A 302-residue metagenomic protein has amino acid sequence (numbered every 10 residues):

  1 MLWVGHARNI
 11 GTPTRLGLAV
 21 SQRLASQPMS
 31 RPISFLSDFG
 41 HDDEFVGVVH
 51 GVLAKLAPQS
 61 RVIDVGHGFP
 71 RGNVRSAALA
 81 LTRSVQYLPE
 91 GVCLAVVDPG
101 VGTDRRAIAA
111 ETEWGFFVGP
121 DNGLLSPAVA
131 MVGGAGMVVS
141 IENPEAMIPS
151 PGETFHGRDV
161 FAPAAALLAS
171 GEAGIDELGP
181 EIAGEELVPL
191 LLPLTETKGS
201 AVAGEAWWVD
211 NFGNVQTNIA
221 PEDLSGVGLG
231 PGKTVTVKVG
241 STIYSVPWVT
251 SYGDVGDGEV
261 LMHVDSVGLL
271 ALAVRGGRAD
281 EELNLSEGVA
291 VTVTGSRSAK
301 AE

Functional and structural regions predicted by a protein language model:
A7-I10: Short hydrophobic alpha-helical segments enriched in small aliphatic residues
R15-P28: Short, Lys/Arg-enriched N-terminal segments with co-localized hydrophobic residues within the first ~10-30 amino acids
S30-G68: N-terminal glycine-rich anion-binding loop in soluble enzyme alpha/beta folds
P32, L56-V62, N73-S76, Y87-D159: Active-site histidine-anchored catalytic micro-motif
E44, V48, A57, G72 (+5 more regions): Conserved active-site and cofactor/substrate-binding residues in soluble primary-metabolism enzymes
P149-D223, V227-G228: Anionic-ligand-binding alpha/beta catalytic cores of soluble enzymes and soluble regulatory domains that recognize
N218-L283: A conserved acidic, glycine/proline-rich C-terminal tail/linker
